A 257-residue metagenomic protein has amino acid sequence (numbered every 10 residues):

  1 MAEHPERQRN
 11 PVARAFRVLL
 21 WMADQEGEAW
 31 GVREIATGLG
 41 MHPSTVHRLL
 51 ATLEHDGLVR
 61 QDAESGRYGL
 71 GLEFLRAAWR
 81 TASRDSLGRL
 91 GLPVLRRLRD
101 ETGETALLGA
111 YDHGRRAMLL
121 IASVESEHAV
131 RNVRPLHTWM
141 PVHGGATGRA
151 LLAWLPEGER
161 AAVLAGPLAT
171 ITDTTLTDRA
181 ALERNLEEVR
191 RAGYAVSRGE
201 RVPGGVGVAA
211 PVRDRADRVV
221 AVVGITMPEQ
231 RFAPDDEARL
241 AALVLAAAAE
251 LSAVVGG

Functional and structural regions predicted by a protein language model:
M1-R84, A249, A253-V254: N-terminal helix-turn-helix
R9-V12, V32, R67, G71 (+9 more regions): Short, structured helix-loop boundary elements
V59-Q61, L108-G109, V212: A structural signal for short hydrophobic beta-strand segments in well-ordered beta-sheet cores
D62, D112-H113, G199-G204: A short beta-turn/loop motif at secondary-structure boundaries
S65, G69-G166: Amphipathic alpha-helical effector-binding/dimerization core of metabolite-sensing transcriptional regulators
E159, L164, T170, L245-G257: Cysteine/selenocysteine-centered motifs that mediate thiol-based redox chemistry or coordinate metal-sulfur cofactors
T175-A248: Extended hydrophobic
